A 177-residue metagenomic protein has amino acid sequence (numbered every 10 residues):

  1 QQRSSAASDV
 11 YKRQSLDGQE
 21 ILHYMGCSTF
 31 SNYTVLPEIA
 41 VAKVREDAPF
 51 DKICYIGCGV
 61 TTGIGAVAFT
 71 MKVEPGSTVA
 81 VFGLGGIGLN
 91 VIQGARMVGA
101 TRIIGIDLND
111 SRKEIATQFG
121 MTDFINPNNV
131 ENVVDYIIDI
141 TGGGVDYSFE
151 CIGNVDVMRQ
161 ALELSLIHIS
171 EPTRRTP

Functional and structural regions predicted by a protein language model:
Q1-A7, Y11, I167-P177: Single conserved hydrophobic/aromatic residue that forms the stacking wall/gate of nucleotide- or nucleobase-binding
S4-F82: NAD(P)H dinucleotide-binding glycine-rich loop of Rossmann-like/cofactor-binding domains, especially the beta1-alpha1
K43, D123-F124, P177: Conserved beta-strand positions that form and line the central face of beta-propeller blades
T78-L84, Q93-Q160: Adenosine-nucleotide cofactor-binding segment
G88-L89: N-terminal Rossmann-fold NAD(P) dinucleotide-binding loop
E163-S165: Conserved helix-to-beta-strand junction in the class I
